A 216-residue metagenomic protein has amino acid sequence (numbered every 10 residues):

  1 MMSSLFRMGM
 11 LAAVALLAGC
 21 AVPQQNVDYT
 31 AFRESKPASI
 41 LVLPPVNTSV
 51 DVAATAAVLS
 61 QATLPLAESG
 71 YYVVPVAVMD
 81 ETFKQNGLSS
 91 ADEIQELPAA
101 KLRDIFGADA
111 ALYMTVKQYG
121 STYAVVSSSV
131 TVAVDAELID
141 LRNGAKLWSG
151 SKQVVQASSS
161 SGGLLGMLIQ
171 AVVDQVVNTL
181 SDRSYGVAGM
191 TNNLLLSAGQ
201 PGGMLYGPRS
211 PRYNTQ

Functional and structural regions predicted by a protein language model:
M1-M10: Bacterial N-terminal signal peptides that target proteins for export
L16-G19: C-terminal motif of bacterial Sec signal peptides marking the signal peptidase cleavage site
A21-A38, I105, L141-Q216: C-terminal/domain-edge helix-coil "capping" segments
P37-T48: Short beta-strand segments enriched in small/hydrophobic residues
S49-A57, E93, S129, S159-A171: Soluble non-cytosolic domains of exported or imported proteins
S49-Y113, A145, S149, Q175-L180: N-terminal segment of the mature soluble domain
D104-Y119, V125-S129: Mid-length scaffold segments of soluble, non-membrane domains
V130-L138: A short beta-strand signature
